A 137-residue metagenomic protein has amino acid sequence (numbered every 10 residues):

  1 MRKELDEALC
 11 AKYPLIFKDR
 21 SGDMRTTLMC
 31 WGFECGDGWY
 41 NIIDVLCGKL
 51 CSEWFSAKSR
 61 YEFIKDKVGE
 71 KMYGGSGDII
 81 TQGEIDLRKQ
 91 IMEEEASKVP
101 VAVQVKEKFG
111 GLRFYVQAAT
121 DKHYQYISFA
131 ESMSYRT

Functional and structural regions predicted by a protein language model:
M1-F129: Long, charged N-terminal interaction/targeting segments
I127-T137: Cys/His-clustered metal-coordination modules, chiefly Zn-binding fingers
